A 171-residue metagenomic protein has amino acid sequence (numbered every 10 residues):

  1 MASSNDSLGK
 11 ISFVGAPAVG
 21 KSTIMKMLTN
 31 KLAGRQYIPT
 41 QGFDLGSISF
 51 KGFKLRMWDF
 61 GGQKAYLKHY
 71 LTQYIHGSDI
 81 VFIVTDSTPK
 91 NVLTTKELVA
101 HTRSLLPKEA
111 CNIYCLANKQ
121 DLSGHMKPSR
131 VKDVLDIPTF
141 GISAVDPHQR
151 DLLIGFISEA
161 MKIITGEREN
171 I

Functional and structural regions predicted by a protein language model:
M1-Q36: Conserved G1/Walker A P-loop phosphate-binding module
A18, K64, T88-K90, K119-S123 (+1 more regions): Conserved nucleotide-binding/hydrolysis micro-motifs of P-loop NTPases
T29-K54: Switch I (effector-binding) loop of TRAFAC-class P-loop GTPase G-domains
F53-L67: Switch II (G3) loop of P-loop NTPases
M57-W58, V81-D86, C115-N118, G141-S143: Conserved beta-strand segments of the P-loop GTPase G domain that flank and frequently precede/overlap
L67-P89, L105: Inter-motif core of Ras-like GTPase G domains
S87-D136: Conserved C-terminal guanine-recognition region of P-loop GTPase G domains, centered on the G4
S123-N170: Canonical P-loop GTPase G-domain recognition
